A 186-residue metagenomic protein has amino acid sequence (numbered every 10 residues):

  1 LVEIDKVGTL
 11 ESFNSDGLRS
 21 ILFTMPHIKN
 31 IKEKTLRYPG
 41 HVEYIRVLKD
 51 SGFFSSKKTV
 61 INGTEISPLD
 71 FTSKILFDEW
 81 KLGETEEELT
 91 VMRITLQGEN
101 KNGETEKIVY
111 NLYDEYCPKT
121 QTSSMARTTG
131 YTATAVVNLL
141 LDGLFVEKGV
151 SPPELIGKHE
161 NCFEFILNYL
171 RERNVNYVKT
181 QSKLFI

Functional and structural regions predicted by a protein language model:
L1-I186: C-terminal catalytic/substrate-binding lobe primarily of soluble NAD(P)-dependent oxidoreductases
